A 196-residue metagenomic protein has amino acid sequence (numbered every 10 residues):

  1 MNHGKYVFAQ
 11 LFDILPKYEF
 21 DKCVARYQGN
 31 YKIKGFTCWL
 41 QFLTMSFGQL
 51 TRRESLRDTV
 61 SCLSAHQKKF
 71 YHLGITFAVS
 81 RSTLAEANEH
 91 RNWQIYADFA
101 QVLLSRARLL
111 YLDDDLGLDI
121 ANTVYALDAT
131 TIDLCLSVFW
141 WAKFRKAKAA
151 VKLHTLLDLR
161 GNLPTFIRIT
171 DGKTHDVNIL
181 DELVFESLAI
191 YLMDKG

Functional and structural regions predicted by a protein language model:
M1-G196: Conserved, well-structured functional cores that handle cations and Mg-NTP chemistry
